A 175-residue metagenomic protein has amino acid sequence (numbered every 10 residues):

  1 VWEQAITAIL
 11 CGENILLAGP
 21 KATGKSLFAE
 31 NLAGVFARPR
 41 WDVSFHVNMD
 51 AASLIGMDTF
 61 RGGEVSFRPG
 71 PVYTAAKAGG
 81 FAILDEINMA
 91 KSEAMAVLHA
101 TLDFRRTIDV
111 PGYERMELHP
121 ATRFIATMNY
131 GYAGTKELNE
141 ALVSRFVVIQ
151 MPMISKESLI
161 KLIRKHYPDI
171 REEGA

Functional and structural regions predicted by a protein language model:
V1-G174: AAA+ P-loop NTPase catalytic core and its hallmark functional loops
